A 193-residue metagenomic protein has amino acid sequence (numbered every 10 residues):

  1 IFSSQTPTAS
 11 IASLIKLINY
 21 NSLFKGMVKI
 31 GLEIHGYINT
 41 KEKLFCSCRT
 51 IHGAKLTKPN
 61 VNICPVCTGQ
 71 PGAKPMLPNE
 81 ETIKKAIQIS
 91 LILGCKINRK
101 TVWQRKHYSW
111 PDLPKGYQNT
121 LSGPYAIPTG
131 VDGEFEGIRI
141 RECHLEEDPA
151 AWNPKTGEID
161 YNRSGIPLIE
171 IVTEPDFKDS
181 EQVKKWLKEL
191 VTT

Functional and structural regions predicted by a protein language model:
S3-T6, S10-S13: Low-acidity, Ser/Thr- and Arg-rich intrinsically disordered low-complexity segments
I11, L17-N21: Short terminal hydrophobic/aromatic SLiMs and anchors at protein ends
F24-T193: Basic, nucleic-acid-interacting segments
